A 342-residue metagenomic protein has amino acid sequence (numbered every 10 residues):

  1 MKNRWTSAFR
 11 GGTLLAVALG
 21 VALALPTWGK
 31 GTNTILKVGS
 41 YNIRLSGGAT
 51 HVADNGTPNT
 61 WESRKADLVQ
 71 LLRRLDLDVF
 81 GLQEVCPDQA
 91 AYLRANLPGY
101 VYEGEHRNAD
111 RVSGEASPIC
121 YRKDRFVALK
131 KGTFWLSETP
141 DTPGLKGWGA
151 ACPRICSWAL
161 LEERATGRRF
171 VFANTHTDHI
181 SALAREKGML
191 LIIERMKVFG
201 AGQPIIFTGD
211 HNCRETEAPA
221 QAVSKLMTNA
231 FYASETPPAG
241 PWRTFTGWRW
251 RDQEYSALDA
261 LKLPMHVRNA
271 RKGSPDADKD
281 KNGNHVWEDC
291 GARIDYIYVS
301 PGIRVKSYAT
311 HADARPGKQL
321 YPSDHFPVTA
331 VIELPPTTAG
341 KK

Functional and structural regions predicted by a protein language model:
M1-A8: N-terminal secretory signal peptides that target proteins for export/translocation
F9-R10, L25-N96, A109-G114, L190 (+1 more regions): N-terminal, active-site-proximal structural segment of metallo-dependent hydrolase catalytic domains
G11-A24: Bacterial N-terminal signal peptides
L36-I43, L68-L93, C120, A159 (+5 more regions): Active-site beta-strand/loop signature of hydrolases that rely on acidic residues for catalysis
I43-S46, C86-Q89, R107-R111, R125-F126 (+5 more regions): Solvent-exposed loop/turn segments at secondary-structure junctions within structured extracellular/periplasmic domains
G48, A151-P153, E162-L190, F199: Metal-dependent phosphoester/phosphodiester hydrolase catalytic core
V79, Q83-R169: Structured beta-strand-rich core segments of catalytic domains in phosphoester-bond hydrolases
L183, E194-I205, C213-K342: Metal-dependent phosphoester-hydrolase catalytic domains
